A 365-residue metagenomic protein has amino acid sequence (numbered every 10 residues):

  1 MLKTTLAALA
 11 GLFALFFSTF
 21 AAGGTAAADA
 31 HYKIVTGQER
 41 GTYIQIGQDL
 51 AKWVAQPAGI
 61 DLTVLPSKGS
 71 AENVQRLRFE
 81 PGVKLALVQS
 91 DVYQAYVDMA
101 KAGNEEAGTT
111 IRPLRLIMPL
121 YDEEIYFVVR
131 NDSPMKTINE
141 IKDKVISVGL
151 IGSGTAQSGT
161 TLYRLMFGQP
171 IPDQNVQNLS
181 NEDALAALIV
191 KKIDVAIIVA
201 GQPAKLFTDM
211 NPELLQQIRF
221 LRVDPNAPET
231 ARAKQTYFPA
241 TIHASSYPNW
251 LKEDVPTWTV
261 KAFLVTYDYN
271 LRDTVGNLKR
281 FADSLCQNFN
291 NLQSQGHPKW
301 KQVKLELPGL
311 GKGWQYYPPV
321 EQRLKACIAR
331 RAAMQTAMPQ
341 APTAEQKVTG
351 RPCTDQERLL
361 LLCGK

Functional and structural regions predicted by a protein language model:
A8-T19: Bacterial N-terminal signal peptides
A27-D91: N-terminal (or domain-start) structured segment
D29, G41, P57-G59, G69-E72 (+8 more regions): Extracytoplasmic
H31-A55, E123-V190, L307: Bilobed "Venus flytrap"/periplasmic-binding protein-like clamshell domains and structurally analogous long
T63-A107, L185-A187, A204-N211: Pocket-flanking alpha-helical
S90, S133, Q169-T274: Pocket-lining segment of extracytoplasmic ligand-binding domains
E106-L120, I125, Y247-V255: A structural signal for short loop-to-beta-strand junctions that line the ligand-binding cleft of periplasmic/secreted
V255-K365: Segments of small-molecule ligand-sensing domains
